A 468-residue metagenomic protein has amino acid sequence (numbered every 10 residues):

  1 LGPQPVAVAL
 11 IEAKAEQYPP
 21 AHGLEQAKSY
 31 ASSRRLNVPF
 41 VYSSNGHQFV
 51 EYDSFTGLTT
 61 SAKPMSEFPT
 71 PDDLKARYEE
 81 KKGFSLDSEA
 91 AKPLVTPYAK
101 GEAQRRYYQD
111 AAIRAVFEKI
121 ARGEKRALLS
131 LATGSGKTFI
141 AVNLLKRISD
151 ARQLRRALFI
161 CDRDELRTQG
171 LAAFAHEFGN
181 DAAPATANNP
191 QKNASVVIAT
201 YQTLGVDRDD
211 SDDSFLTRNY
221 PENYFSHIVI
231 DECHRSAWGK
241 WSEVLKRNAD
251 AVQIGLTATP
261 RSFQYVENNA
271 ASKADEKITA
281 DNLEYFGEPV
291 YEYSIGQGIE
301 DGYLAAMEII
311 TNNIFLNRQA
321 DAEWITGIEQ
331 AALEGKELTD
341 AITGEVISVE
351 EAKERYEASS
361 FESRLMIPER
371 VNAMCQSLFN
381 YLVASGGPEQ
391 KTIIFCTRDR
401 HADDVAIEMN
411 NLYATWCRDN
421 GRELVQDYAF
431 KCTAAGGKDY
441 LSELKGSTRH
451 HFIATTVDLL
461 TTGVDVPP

Functional and structural regions predicted by a protein language model:
L1-R156, C161, E165-N180, K192-V196 (+5 more regions): ATP-dependent helicase/translocase motor core
A132-T133, E232-R235, R247-V266, G302: Conserved helicase ATPase motor motifs in RecA-like P-loop NTPase domains
R156-L158, L171, E177-N189, Y413-G436: Conserved RecA-like helicase motor-core motifs
G170, D207-D212, C233-E243, V266-E267 (+1 more regions): Conserved ATPase-coupling elements of RecA-like P-loop NTPase cores
S195, D340-T456: Conserved C-terminal RecA-like helicase domain
L216-G255: SF2 helicase catalytic motif II
N268-Q390: Interdomain helical connector at the RecA1-RecA2 junction of SF1/SF2 helicase-like NTPases
A454-T456, L460-P468: A short beta-strand element within the Helicase C-terminal
